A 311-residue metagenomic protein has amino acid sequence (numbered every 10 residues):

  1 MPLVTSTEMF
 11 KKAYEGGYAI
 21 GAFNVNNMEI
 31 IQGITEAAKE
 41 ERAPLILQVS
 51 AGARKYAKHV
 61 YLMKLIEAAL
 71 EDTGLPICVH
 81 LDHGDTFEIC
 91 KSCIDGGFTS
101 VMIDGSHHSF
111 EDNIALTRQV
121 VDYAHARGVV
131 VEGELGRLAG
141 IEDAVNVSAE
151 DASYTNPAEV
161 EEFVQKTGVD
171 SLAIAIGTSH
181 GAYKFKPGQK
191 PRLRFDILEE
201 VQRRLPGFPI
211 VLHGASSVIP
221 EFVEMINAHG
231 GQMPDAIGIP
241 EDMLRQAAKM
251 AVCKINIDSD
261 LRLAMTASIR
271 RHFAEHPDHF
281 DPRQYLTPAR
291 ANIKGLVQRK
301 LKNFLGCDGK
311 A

Functional and structural regions predicted by a protein language model:
M1-L3, A311: Basic/polar N-terminal segments that are highly enriched at the extreme N-terminus, encompassing both cleavable
V4-K12, N27-G52, H59-P76, G84-P209 (+6 more regions): Alpha/beta enzyme core
T5-G21, H279-R283: Generic N-terminal amphipathic, Lys/Arg-enriched alpha-helix
G136, A215, D260: An acidic- and aromatic-residue-enriched active-site/binding cleft used to recognize and process polar
L212-V218: Long, repeat-rich segments with strong aromatic
A228-G230, I239-A311: C-terminal alpha-helical cap/extension of soluble enzyme domains
